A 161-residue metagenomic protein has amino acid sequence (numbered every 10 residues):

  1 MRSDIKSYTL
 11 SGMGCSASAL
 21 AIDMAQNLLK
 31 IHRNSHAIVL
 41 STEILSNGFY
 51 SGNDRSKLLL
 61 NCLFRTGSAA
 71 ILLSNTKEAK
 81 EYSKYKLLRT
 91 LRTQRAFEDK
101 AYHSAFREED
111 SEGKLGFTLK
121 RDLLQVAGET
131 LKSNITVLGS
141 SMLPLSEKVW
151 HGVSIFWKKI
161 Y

Functional and structural regions predicted by a protein language model:
M1-S35, N47-G48: Conserved catalytic cysteine-centered active-site region of acyl-thioester-dependent Claisen-condensing enzymes
A37-V39: Short glycine-aspartate micro-motif
T42-Y161: Hydrophobic pocket-lining "lid/loop/helix" segments that shape and contact the acyl-thioester
